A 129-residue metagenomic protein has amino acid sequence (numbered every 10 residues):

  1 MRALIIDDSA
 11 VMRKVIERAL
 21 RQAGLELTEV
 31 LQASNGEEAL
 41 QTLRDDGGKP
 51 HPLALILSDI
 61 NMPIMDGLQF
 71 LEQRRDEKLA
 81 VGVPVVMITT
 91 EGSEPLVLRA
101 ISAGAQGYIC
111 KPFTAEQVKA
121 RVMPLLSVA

Functional and structural regions predicted by a protein language model:
D8, K111: A Lys-centered signature of the CheY-like receiver
Q32-D45, G67: Helix N-cap/capping motif at the beta->alpha junctions
Q41, L68-V81: Short amphipathic alpha-helix used as the core "switch/output" element in two-component signaling
G47-L57: Active-site beta3 strand of CheY-like receiver
D59, T89: Active-site residues of response regulator receiver
M62: Receiver (REC) domain active-site loop signature in two-component systems and cognate sites in sensor histidine kinases
F113-V122: C-terminal output helix
